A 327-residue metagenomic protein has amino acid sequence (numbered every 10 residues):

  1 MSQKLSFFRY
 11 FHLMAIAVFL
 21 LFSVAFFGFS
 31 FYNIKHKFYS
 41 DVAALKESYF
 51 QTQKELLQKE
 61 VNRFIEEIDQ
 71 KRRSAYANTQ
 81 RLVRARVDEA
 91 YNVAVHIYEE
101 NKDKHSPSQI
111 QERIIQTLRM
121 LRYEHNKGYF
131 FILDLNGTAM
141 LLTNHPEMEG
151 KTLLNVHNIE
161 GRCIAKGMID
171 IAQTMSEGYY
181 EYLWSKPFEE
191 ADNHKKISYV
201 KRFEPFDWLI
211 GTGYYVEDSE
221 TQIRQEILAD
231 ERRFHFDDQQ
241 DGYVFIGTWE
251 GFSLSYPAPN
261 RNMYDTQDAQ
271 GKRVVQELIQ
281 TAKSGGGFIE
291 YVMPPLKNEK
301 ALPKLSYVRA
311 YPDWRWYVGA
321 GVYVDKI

Functional and structural regions predicted by a protein language model:
Q3-K37, Q51, L56: Extreme N-terminal signal-anchor transmembrane helix of membrane signaling/transducer proteins, especially in bacteria
S30, V61-F64, K71, K195: General N-terminal leader/first-domain-start detector
S40, A44-K46, E66-R84, E89-G128 (+7 more regions): Solvent-exposed, extracytoplasmic
S40-E60: Short extracytoplasmic/periplasmic juxtamembrane "stem" segments immediately C-terminal to an N-terminal membrane anchor
L118-D134, V156-P205, R233-D238, G242-Y243 (+1 more regions): Membrane-proximal, non-catalytic sensory/regulatory domains of signal-transducing membrane proteins
Y129-I132, M140-L141, G178-E181, G211 (+3 more regions): Structural recognition of the beta-strand scaffold that forms the well-ordered cores of secreted hydrolase catalytic
L133-L135, L183-W184, T212-Y214, G247-W249 (+2 more regions): Active-site-proximal beta-strand/loop segments in catalytic clefts of secreted hydrolases
H194-I227, P303-I327: Conserved beta-strands of PAS-like sensory domains
